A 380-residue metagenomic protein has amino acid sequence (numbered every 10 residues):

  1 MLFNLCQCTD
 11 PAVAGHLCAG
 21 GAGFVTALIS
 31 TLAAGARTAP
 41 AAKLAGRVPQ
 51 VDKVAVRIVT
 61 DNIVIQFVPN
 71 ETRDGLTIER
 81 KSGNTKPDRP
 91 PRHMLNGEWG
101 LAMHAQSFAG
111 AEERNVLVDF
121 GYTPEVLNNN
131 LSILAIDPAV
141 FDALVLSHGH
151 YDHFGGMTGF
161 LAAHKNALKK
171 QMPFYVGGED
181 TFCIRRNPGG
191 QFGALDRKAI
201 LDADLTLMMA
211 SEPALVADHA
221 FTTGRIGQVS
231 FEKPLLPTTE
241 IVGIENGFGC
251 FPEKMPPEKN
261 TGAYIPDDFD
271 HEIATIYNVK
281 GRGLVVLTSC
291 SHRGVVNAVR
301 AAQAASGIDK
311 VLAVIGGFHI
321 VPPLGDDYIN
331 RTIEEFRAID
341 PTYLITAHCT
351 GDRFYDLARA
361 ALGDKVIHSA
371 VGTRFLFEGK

Functional and structural regions predicted by a protein language model:
L2-C8, C18-F24, L28-V51, P69 (+2 more regions): C-terminal regulatory/interaction regions
L5-D10, C18-E112, T222-H271: Zn-dependent metallo-beta-lactamase
V51-V54, F108-N115, A214-T222, N278-V285 (+1 more regions): Beta-strand-turn-beta hairpins that frame and shape the catalytic cleft of phosphate-ester-processing enzymes
P69-N70, M157, R185-G189, D326 (+1 more regions): Short acidic, glycine/serine/threonine-rich loops at helix termini
P90-W99, S107-A143, T158-G159, N166 (+2 more regions): Pre-active-site segment of Zn-dependent metallo-hydrolases
A105, D119, L131, H148 (+3 more regions): Divalent metal-coordination and catalytic microenvironments
D142-E212, G224-P234, R337-T342: Active-site HxH/HxHxD metal-binding segment of metal-dependent hydrolases
A143, H150-F154, K254-V371: Cap/insert and terminal regions of metallo-dependent hydrolase folds
